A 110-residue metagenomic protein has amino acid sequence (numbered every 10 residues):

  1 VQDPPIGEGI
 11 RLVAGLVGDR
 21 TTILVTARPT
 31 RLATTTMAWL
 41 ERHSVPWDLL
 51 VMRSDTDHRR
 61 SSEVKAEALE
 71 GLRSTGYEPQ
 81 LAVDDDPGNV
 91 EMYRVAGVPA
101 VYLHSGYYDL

Functional and structural regions predicted by a protein language model:
V1-I23, T30-M37, E63-A66: Short, acidic loop-to-helix structural element flanking the phosphoryl-transfer center in phosphate-processing enzymes
L16-V17, E41, R94: Anion (oxyanion) recognition and catalysis
R20-I23, W47, P79-Q80, A100-V101: Hydrophobic anchor at the start of a short beta-strand that flanks the dinucleotide cofactor-binding loop
T22, T34, R59-E63, V90-M92 (+1 more regions): Short, solvent-exposed polar/charged micro-motifs at secondary-structure junctions
V25-R28, V83-D85: Short His-Asn-centered micro-motif
T30-E78: Substrate-recognition "cap/lid" segment bordering the active-site pocket of phosphatases
L69, Y77-L110: Acidic, Mg2+-coordinating phosphoryl-transfer loop and its flanking beta/alpha structural elements, shared across
